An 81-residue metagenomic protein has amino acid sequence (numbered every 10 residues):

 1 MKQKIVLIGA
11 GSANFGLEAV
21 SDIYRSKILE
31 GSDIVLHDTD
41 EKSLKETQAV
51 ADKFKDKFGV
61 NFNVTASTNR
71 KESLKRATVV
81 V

Functional and structural regions predicted by a protein language model:
M1-V81: Metallocofactor- and cofactor-centric catalytic cores in central/energy metabolism, strongly enriched
